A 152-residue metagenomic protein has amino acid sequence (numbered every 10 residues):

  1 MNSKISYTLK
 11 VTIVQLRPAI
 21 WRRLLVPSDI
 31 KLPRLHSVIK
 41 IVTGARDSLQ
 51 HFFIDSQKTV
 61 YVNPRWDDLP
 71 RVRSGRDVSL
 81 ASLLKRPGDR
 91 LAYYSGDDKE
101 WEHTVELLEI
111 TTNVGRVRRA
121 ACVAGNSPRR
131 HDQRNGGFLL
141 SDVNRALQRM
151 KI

Functional and structural regions predicted by a protein language model:
M1-I152: Short linear regulatory motifs enriched in tryptophan with gly/pro/ser
